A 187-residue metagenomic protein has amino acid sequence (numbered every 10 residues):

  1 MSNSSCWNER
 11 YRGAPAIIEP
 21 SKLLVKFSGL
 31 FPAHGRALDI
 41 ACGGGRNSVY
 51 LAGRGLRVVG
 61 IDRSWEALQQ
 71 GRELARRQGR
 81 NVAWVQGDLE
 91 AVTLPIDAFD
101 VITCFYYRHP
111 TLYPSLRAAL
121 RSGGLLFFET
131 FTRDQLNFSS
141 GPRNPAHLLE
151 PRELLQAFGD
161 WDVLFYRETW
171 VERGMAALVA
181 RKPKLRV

Functional and structural regions predicted by a protein language model:
M1-P32: Conserved class I S-adenosyl-L-methionine
H34-G43: Conserved class I S-adenosyl-L-methionine
S64-E66: Conserved SAM/SAH-binding beta-strand->alpha-helix loop
G71-R72: Conserved SAM-binding loop
Q78-L89: Conserved SAM-binding strand-loop segment of SAM-dependent methyltransferases
L94-V101: A short acidic, Gly/Pro-enriched loop at the edge of an enzyme's catalytic core that lines a small-molecule cofactor
R108-L120: A short, conserved alpha-helix within the catalytic core of class I
G124-F131: Conserved beta-strand signature within the Rossmann-like core of class I S-adenosyl-L-methionine
